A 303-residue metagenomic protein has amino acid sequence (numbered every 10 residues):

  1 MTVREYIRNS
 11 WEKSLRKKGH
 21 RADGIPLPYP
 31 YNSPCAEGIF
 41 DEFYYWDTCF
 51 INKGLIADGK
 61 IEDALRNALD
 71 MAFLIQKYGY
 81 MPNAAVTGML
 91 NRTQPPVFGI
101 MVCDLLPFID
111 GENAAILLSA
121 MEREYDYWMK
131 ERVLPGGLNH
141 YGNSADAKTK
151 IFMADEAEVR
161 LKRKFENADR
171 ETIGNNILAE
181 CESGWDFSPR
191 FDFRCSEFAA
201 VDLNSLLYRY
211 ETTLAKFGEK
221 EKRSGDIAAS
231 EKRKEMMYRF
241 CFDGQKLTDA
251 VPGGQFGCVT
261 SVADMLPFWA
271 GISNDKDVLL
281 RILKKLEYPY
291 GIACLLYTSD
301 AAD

Functional and structural regions predicted by a protein language model:
M1-D41, R66, N175-W185, T213 (+1 more regions): Low-complexity, Ser/Thr/Pro/Gly-enriched N-terminal "stalk/linker" regions
T2-I7, D41-T48, N52-Q76, Y80-I177: Aromatic-rich carbohydrate-recognition surfaces in CAZymes
S10-G19, K60-Y80, A120-G137, C181 (+2 more regions): Long, well-ordered core segments of solenoidal/helical folds
Y31-T48, P82-P95, P189-L206, D249-M265 (+1 more regions): Solvent-exposed loop and edge beta-strand segments that line ligand/cofactor-binding and catalytic clefts
W46, D63-R66, T93, I116-R123 (+5 more regions): Generic recognition of stable, solvent-exposed alpha-helical segments in well-folded globular domains
E122-A147, S205-K276: Catalytic cores of carbohydrate-active enzymes
E156-A200, L206: Glycine-rich phosphate/pyrophosphate-binding loop and adjacent beta-alpha nucleotide/cofactor-binding cores
Y297-D303: Conserved small/polar residues in nucleotide/adenosyl-binding loops
